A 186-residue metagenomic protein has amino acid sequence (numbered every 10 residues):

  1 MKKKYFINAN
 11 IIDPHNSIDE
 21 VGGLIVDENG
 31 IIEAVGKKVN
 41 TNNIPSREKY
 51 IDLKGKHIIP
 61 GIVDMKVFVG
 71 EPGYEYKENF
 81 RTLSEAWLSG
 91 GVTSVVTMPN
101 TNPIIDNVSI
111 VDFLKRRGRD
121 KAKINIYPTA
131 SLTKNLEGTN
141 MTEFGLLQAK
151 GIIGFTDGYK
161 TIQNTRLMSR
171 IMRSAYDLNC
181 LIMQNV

Functional and structural regions predicted by a protein language model:
M1-I44: N-terminal metal-binding scaffold of metallo-dependent hydrolase/deaminase domains
F6, K49-I51, V63, V96 (+1 more regions): Hydrophobic/aromatic beta-strand patches that form the interior of the parallel beta-sheet core in alpha/beta enzyme
A9, L24, G30, G55 (+6 more regions): Divalent metal-coordination and catalytic microenvironments
N40-I58: Active-site metal-binding motif and surrounding structural segment of the metallo-beta-lactamase
E48, V92, N179-C180: A short helix->loop->beta-strand "cap" motif at the edges of active sites that frequently abuts
K56-G118: Metal-associated gating/positioning segment near the N- to mid-region
T101-D112, R117-V186: Histidine/acidic-residue-rich, glycine-tolerant segments that coordinate divalent metal ions
